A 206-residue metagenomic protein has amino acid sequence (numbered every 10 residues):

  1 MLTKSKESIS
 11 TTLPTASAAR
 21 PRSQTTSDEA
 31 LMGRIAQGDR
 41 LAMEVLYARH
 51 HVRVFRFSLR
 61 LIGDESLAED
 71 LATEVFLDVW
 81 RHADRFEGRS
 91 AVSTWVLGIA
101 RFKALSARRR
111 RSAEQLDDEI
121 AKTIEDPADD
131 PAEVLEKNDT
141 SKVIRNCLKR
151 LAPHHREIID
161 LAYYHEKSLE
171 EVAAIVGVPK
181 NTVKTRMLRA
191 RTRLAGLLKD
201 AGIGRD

Functional and structural regions predicted by a protein language model:
M1-Q37, L41, V45, R49 (+4 more regions): Intrinsic, short, N-terminal disordered tails of RNA polymerase sigma-factor systems
L31, Y47-A48, F55, E65-H82 (+1 more regions): Conserved RNAP core-binding helix
A36-Q37, R60-E65, E74-A91, R110-S112 (+1 more regions): Sigma70-family region 2
H50, R186-R189: Residues within the DNA-recognition helix of helix-turn-helix
L67, T182, R189, R193: Residues in the helix-turn-helix
D70-L77, S90-F102: Structural recognition of an alpha-helix C-terminal capping motif at a helix-to-coil junction
V75, I99, I159, V172-A173 (+1 more regions): Hydrophobic positions on the alpha-helical face of helix-turn-helix-like DNA-binding modules
R81-G88, G98-D118, K137, R189 (+1 more regions): Arg/Lys-rich amphipathic alpha helix in sigma70-family domain 2
